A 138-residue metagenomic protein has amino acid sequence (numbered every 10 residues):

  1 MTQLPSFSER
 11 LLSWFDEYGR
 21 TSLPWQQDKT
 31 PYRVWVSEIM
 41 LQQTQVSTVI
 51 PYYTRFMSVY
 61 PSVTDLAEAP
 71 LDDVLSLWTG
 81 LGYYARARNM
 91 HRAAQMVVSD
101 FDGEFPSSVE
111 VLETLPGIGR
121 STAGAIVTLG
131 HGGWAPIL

Functional and structural regions predicted by a protein language model:
Q3-L138: Catalytic cores of DNA base-excision repair glycosylases
